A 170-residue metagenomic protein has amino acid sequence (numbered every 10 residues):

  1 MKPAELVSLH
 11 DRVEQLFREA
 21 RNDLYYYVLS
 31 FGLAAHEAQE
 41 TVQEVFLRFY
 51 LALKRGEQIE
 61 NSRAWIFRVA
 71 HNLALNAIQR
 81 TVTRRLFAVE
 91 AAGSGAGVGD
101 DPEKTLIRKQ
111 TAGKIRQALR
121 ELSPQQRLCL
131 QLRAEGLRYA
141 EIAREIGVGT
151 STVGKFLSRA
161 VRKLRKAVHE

Functional and structural regions predicted by a protein language model:
K2-Y26, Q39, Y50: A short, charge-rich alpha-helical start-of-domain segment used by transcription regulators
E5-L6, L33, F46-S62, R80-T81: Sigma70-family region 2
Q15, A92-Q117: Acidic, proline/glycine-rich intrinsically disordered inter-domain spacer in sigma factors
Y26, E40-L47, L51, E60-N72: Structural recognition of an alpha-helix C-terminal capping motif at a helix-to-coil junction
R68-V89, T105-R108: Arg/Lys-rich amphipathic alpha helix in sigma70-family domain 2
H71, L75, I146-E170: DNA-recognition helix of helix-turn-helix
R120, P124, E135-V153: Helix-turn-helix DNA-binding module
C129-L130: A short pre-motif secondary-structure segment
